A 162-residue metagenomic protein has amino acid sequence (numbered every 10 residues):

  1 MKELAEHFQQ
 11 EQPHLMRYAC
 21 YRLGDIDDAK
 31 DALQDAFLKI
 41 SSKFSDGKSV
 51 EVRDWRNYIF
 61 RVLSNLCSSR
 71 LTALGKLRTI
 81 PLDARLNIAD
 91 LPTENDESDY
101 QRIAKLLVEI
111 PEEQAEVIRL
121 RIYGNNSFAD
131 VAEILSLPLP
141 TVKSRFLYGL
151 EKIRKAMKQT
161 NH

Functional and structural regions predicted by a protein language model:
M1-R17, Y21, K30, S41 (+1 more regions): A short, charge-rich alpha-helical start-of-domain segment used by transcription regulators
R17, D31-L38, S42, R53-N65: Structural recognition of an alpha-helix C-terminal capping motif at a helix-to-coil junction
A36, V117-I118, D130-A132, V142: Hydrophobic positions on the alpha-helical face of helix-turn-helix-like DNA-binding modules
V52, V117-R121: A short pre-motif secondary-structure segment
F60-L82, D96, Y148: Arg/Lys-rich amphipathic alpha helix in sigma70-family domain 2
K76-Q101, L107: Internal acidic/polar
V108, E112, G124-T141: Helix-turn-helix DNA-binding module
L135-T160: DNA-recognition helix of helix-turn-helix
